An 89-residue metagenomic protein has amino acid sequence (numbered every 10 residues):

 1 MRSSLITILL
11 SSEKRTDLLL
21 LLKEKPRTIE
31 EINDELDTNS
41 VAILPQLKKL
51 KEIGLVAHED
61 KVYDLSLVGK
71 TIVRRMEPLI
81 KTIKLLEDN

Functional and structural regions predicted by a protein language model:
M1-T7: Short, Lys/Arg-enriched N-terminal segment that forms or immediately precedes the first helix of a structured domain
T7, T16-L22, L50: Hydrophobic residues on short alpha-helical segments
I8-R15, S66-G69: Short helix-coil-helix linker/hinge
E13, E24-T28: Short capping segments at the starts of secondary-structure elements
L18, E31-E35: A short acidic, leucine-rich amphipathic alpha-helix
I53-G54: Glycine-centered, phosphate/nucleic-acid-interacting loop/turn motifs that mediate DNA/RNA or nucleotide
H58-L79: Basic, amphipathic "hinge/linker" alpha-helix immediately C-terminal to the N-terminal HTH DNA-binding motif
E77-N89: Amphipathic alpha-helical dimerization/coiled-coil segments that flank or bridge DNA-binding/regulatory modules
